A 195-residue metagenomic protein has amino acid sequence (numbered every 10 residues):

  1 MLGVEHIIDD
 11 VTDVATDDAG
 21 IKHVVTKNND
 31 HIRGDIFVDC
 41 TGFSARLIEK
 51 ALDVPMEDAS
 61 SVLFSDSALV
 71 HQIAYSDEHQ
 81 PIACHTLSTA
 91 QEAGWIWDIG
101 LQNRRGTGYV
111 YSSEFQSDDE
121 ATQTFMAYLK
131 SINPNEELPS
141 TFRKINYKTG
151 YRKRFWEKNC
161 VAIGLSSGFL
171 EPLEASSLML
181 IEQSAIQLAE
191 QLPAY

Functional and structural regions predicted by a protein language model:
M1-F125, A185: Predominantly flavin-linked oxidoreductase catalytic cores and closely associated redox partners
Q102, S112-Y195: FAD/FMN-dependent oxidoreductases across multiple families
